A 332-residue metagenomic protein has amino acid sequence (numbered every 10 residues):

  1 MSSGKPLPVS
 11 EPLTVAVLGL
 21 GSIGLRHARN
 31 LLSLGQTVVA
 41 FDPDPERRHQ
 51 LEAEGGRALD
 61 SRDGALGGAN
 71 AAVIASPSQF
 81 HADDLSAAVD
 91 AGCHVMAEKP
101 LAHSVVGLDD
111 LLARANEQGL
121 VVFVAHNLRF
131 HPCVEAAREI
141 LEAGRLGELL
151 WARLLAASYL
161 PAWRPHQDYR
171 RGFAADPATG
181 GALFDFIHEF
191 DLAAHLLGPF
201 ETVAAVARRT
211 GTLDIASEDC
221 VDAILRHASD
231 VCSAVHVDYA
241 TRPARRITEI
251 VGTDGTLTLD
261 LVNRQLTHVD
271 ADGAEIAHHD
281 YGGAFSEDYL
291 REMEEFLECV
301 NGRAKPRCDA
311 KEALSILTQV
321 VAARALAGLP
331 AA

Functional and structural regions predicted by a protein language model:
M1-P6, A71-I74, E295-A332: C-terminal helix-rich "cap/oligomerization" subdomain common to oxidoreductases
S2-E54: N-terminal Rossmann-like dinucleotide-binding module
H27, G56-L112: Beta-loop-alpha module in the N-terminal Rossmann-like domain of NAD(P)-dependent dehydrogenases, especially those
A40, D60, A97, V122-V124 (+1 more regions): Hydrophobic residues in well-ordered beta-strands that form the structural core
E46, Y281-E294, C308: Active-site loop of classical SDR/Rossmann-like NAD(P)-dependent oxidoreductases, centered on the catalytic Tyr-X3-Lys
D110-N127, G147-W151: Rossmann-fold dehydrogenase core element
R129-V206, G211-D214: Predominantly a Rossmann-like dinucleotide-binding segment in NAD(P)-dependent oxidoreductases
F190-R264, M293-A304: Contiguous beta-strand/loop segments that form the cofactor/metal-binding neighborhood of enzyme cores
